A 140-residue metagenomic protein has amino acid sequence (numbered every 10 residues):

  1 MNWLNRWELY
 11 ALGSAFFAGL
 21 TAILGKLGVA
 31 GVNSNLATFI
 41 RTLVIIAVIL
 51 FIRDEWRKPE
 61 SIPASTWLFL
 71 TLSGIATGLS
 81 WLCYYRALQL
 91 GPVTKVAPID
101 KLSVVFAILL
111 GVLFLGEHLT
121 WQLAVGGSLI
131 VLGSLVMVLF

Functional and structural regions predicted by a protein language model:
M1-G13, V32, I45-T71, W81-L90 (+1 more regions): Membrane-interface interhelical linkers
G13, I40-R41, I99-L102, Q122-V125: Hydrophobic core positions of alpha-helical segments in small-molecule transporters and transporter systems
A15, G19, I23, L50 (+4 more regions): Hydrophobic/small/kink-forming positions within alpha-helical transmembrane segments of polytopic membrane proteins
L20-V44: Juxtamembrane helix-loop-helix junctions in multi-pass membrane proteins
K26, Y85, G111-V112: Small-residue-mediated transmembrane helix hinge/kink sites in multi-pass secondary transporters
A30-L36, C83-L102: Structural motif at transmembrane-helix junctions in multi-pass transporters
L43-V48, I99-L113, S128: Alpha-helical transmembrane segments of compact multi-pass small-molecule transporters, enriched in specific families
L110, Q122-L139: Hydrophobic transmembrane alpha-helices of multi-pass small-molecule transport proteins
